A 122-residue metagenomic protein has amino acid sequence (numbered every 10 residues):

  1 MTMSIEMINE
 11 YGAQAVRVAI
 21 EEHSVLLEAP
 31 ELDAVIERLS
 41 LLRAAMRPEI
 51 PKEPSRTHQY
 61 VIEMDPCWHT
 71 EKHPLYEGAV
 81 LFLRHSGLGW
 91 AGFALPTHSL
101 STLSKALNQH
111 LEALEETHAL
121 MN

Functional and structural regions predicted by a protein language model:
M1-N122: Positively charged, low-complexity terminal tracts and the immediately adjacent first secondary-structure elements
